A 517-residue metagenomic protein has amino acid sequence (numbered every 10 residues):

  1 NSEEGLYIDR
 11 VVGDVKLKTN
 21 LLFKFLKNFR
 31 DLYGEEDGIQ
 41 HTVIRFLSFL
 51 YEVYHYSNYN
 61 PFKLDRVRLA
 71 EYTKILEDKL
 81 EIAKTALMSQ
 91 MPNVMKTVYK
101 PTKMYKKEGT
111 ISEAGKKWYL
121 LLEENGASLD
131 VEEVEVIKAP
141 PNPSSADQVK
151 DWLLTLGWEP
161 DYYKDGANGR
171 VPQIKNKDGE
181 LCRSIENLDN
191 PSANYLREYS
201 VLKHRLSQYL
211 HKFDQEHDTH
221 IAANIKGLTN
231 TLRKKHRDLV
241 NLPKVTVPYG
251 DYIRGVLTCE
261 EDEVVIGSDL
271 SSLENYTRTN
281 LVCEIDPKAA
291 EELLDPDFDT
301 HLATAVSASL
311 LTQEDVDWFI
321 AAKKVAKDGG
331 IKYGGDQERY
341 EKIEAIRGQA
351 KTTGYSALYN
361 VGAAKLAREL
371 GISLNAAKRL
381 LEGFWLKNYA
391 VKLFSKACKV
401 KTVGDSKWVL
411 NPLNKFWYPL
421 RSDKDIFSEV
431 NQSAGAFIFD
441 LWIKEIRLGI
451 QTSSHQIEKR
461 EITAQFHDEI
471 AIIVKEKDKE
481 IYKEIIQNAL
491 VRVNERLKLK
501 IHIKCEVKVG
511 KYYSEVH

Functional and structural regions predicted by a protein language model:
N1-Y252, T258-V264, S271-E274, A367 (+5 more regions): Conserved "right-hand" nucleotidyltransferase catalytic core of DNA-directed polymerases
R10, D297-L302, Q432, H467: Histidine-centered active-site/metal-ligand motif
D14, E274, D297, H301 (+2 more regions): Hydrophobic (often cysteine-bearing) scaffold residues that line and stabilize catalytic clefts of nucleotide/cofactor
S48-F49, P143, D295, Y355-V361: Short acidic alpha-helix initiation/capping motifs at coil-to-helix transition points, especially at protein N-termini
H55, Y59, I221, K226 (+3 more regions): Conserved catalytic core of nucleic-acid polymerases
N224-Y333: Function-dense linear segments that define catalytic or interfacial modules in macromolecule-processing proteins
K477-E484: Short, conserved charged micro-motifs
N488-L497: A common structural junction motif
